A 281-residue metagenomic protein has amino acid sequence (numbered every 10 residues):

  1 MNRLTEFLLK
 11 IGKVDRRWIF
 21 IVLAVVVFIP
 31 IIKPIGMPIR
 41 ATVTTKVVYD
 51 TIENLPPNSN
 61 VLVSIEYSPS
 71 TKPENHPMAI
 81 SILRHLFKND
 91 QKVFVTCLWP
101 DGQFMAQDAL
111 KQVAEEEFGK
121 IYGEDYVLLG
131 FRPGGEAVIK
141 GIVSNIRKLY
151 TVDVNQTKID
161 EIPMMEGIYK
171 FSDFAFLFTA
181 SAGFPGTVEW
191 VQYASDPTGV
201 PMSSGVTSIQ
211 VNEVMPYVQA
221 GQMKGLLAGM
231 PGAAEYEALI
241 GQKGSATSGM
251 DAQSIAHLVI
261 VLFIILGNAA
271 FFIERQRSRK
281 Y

Functional and structural regions predicted by a protein language model:
N2-V22: Membrane-entry signal-anchor segments at the cytosolic-membrane interface, especially the N-terminal signal anchor
I11-G12, I264-Y281: Juxtamembrane interface at the cytosolic side of transmembrane helices
R17-I32, I264: Hydrophobic membrane-insertion alpha-helices, especially the h-region of bacterial N-terminal signal peptides
M37-N54: Alpha-helical transmembrane signal-anchor/signal-peptide segments
Y49-P77: Short extracytoplasmic
S70-V127: Membrane-embedded segments
G123-E213: Membrane-proximal low-complexity regions enriched in glycine and acidic/polar residues
A220-S254: Short, aromatic-rich amphipathic segments at membrane interfaces that lie adjacent to a transmembrane helix or signal
